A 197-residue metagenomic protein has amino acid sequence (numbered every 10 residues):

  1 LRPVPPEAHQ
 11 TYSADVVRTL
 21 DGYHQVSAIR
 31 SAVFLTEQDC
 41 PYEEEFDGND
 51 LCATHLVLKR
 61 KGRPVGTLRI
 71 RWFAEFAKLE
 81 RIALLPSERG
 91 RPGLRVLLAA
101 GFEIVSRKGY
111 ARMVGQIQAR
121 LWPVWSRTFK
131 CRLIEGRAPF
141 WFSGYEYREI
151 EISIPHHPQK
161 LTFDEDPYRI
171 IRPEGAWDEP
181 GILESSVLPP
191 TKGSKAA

Functional and structural regions predicted by a protein language model:
L1-D15, S106-R107, Q116-A197: Terminal substrate-recognition subdomain of acyl/acetyltransferases
V16-T19, Y23-E88: A conserved beta-strand-loop-helix scaffold within acyl/acetyltransferase catalytic domains
E43, N49, L58-R60, L68 (+4 more regions): Polyanion-binding and phosphate-handling cores
T54, G109-M113: Short active-site oxyanion
A74-F76, R112, Y145-Y147: A generic structural signal for beta-strand entry/edge sites
L79, M113-I117: Conserved hydrophobic beta-strand within the GNAT/NAT acetyltransferase core sheet that lines the active-site cleft
L84, R89-E103: Conserved acetyl-CoA-binding loop-helix of GNAT-fold acetyltransferases
